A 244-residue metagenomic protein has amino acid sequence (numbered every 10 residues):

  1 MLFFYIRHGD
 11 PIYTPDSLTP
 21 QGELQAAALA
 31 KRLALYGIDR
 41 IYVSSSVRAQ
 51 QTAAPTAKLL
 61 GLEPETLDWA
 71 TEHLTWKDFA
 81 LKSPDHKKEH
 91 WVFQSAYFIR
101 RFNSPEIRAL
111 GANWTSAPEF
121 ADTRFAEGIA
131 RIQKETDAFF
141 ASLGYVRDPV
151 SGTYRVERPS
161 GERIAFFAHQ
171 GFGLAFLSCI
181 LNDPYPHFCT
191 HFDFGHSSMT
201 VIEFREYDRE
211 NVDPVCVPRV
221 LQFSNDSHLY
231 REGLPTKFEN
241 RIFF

Functional and structural regions predicted by a protein language model:
M1-T71: Active-site-proximal alpha-helix that buttresses catalytic centers in soluble enzyme cores
L2-I6, Y42, P159-A168, F172: Beta-strand elements within well-structured catalytic alpha/beta cores of enzymes that handle phosphate/sulfate esters
G9, Q170, S224-D226: Active-site metal-binding loops of divalent metal-dependent hydrolases
L18, Y42-S45, F125, I129 (+1 more regions): Aromatic-acidic/polar surface patches that form glycan- and anion
A27, V47-Q51, A130, K134 (+2 more regions): A structural signal for well-ordered alpha-helical segments within the folded catalytic domains of diverse enzymes
A30, A57, Q133, D137-F140 (+1 more regions): Non-transmembrane alpha-helical segments in soluble domains of secreted/periplasmic/extracellular proteins
G61-Y145: Phosphate-handling substructures
H73-F93, V146, V150-R163, L174-F244: Acidic, low-complexity terminal tails and accessory targeting/binding regions of phosphate-metabolizing enzymes
